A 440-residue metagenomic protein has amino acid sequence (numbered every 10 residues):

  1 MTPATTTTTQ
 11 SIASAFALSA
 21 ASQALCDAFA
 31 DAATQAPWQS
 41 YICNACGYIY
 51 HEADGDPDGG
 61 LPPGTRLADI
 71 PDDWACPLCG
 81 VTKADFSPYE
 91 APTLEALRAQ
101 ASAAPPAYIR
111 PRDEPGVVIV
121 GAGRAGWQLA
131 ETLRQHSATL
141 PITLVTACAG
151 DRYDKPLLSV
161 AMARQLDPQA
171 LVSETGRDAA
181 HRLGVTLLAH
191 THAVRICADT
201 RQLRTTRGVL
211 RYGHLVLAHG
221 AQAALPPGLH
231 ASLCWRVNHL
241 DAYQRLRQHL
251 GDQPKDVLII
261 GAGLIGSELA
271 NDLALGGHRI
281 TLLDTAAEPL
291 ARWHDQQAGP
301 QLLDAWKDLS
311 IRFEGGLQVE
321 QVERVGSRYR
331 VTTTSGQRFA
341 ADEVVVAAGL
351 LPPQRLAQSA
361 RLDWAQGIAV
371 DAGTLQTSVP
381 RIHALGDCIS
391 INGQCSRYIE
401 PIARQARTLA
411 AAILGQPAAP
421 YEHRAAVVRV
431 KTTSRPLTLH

Functional and structural regions predicted by a protein language model:
A33, T139, R182, T186-T205 (+2 more regions): A Rossmann-like FAD-binding core segment of flavoenzymes
S40-G59, I109-V185, N271-H294: Beta1-alpha1 glycine-rich phosphate/pyrophosphate-binding loop at the start of Rossmann-like nucleotide-binding domains
D58-D73: Short linker/helix segments within small regulatory modules
A99-P106, L217-G276, D371-A372: Glycine-rich dinucleotide-binding loop and its adjacent helix/turn
P111-V118, C388-H440: Mid-to-C-terminal Rossmann-like scaffold of FAD/NAD(P)H-dependent oxidoreductases
V120, L210-Q222, F339-G349, A406: Short hydrophobic core segments
G150, P156-S159, L171-V172, D256 (+3 more regions): Rossmann-like dinucleotide-binding cores of NAD(P)H-dependent redox enzymes
S232-Q253, R330, R338-A411: FAD-site-proximal beta/loop scaffold in flavoenzymes
